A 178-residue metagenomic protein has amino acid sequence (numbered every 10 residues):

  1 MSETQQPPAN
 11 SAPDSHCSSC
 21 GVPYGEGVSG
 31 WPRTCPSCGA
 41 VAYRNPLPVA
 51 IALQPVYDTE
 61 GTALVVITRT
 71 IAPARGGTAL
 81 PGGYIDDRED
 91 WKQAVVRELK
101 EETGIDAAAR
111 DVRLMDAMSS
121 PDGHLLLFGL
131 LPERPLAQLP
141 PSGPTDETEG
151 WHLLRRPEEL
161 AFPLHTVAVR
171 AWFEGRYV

Functional and structural regions predicted by a protein language model:
S2-A52: Acidic, metal-coordinating catalytic segment for phosphate/diphosphate chemistry, firing primarily on the Nudix
A12, G30, L47, T59 (+4 more regions): A generic fold-level signal
S29, G76, L139-P140: Short glycine-/acidic-enriched loop or helix-start segments at secondary-structure transitions that form or flank
P36-G77: Short microdomains enriched in Cys/His and/or Lys/Arg
S37, P73-R75, L80, R134 (+1 more regions): Residue-level signal for pocket-adjacent positions within structured domains
E60-E101: Conserved Nudix-box catalytic region and its N-terminal flanking loop in Nudix hydrolases and closely related
I85-G175: Unchanged
